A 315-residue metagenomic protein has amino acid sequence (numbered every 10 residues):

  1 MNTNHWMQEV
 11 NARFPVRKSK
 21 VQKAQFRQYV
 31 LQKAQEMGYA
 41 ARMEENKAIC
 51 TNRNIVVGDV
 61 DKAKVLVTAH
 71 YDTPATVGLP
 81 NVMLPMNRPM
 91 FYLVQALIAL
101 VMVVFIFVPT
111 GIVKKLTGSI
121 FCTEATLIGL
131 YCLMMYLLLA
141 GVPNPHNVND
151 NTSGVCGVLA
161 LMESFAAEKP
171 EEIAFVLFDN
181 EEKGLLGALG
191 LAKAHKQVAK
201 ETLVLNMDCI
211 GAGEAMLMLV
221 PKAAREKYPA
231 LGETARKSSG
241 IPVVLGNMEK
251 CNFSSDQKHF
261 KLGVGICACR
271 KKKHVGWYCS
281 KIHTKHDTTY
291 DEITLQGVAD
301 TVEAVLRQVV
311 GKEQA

Functional and structural regions predicted by a protein language model:
M1-Q25, L31-K33, M37, L139-P145 (+3 more regions): N-terminal capping segment at the start of a domain
P15-K62, G78-K114: A non-catalytic alpha/beta surface segment that caps or lines the substrate-entry region of metallo-dependent hydrolase
K20-Q25, T152, C156, S254 (+2 more regions): Soluble non-cytosolic domains of exported or imported proteins
L31, E36, G213-A315: Active-site-adjacent substrate-binding region of metalloamidase/peptidase-like peptide-processing proteins
A40-R42, I173, E201-T202, P242-V243 (+1 more regions): Hydrophobic anchor at the start of a short beta-strand that flanks the dinucleotide cofactor-binding loop
K64-H70: Short beta-strand element of the alpha/beta-hydrolase
T110-A230, L245, E249-N252, D256-K258: Acidic/histidine-rich catalytic neighborhood of metal-dependent amide-processing enzymes
